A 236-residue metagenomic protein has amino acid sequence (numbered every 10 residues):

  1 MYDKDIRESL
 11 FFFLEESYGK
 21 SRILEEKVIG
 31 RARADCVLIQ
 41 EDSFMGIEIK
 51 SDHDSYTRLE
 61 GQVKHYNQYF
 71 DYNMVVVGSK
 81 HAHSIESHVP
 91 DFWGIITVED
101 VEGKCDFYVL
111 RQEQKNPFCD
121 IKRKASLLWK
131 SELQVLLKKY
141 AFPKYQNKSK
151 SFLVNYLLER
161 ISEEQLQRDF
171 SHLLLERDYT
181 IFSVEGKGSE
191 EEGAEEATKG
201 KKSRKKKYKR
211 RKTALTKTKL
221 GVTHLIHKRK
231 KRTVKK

Functional and structural regions predicted by a protein language model:
M1-E41, M45: Active-site metal-binding core of divalent-cation-utilizing nuclease and nuclease-like domains
E25, E48, I96-T97: Structural signal for conserved beta-strand scaffold positions within catalytic alpha/beta enzyme cores
R31, H53-D54: Short acidic loop-to-helix transition motifs that present clustered carboxylates
M45-D52: Active-site ExK catalytic segment of metal-dependent nucleases
D54-T97: Catalytic cores of nucleic-acid endonucleases
I96-K104: Acidic, Ser/Thr-rich peripheral helices and adjacent loops at domain boundaries
K104-D178: A conserved mid-domain beta-alpha-beta active-site/ligand-binding segment of alpha/beta enzyme cores
K150-K236: C-terminal, charge/polar-rich interaction regions
